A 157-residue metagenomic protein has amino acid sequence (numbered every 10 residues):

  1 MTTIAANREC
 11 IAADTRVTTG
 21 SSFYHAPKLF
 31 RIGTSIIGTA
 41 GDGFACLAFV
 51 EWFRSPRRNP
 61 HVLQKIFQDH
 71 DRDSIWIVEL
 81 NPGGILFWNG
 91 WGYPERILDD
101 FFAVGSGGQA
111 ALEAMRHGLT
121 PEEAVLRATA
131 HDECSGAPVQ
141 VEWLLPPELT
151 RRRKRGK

Functional and structural regions predicted by a protein language model:
M1-I75, L80-G83, W91-E123, P146-R152: Conserved short S/T/G-enriched processing/targeting/catalytic segments and their helical context
L126-R155: Charged phosphate-binding loop/patch that engages nucleotide di/tri-phosphates or the phosphate backbone of nucleic
